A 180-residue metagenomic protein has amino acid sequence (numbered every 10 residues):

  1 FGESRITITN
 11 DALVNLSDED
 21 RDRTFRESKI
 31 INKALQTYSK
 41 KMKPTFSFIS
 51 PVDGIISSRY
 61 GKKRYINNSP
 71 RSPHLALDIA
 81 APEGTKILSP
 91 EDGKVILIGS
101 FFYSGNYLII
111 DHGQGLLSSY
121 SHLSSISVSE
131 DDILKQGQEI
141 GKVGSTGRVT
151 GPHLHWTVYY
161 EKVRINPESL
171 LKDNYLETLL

Functional and structural regions predicted by a protein language model:
F1-I55, R59-Y60: Non-catalytic extracellular/periplasmic "stalk" and linker regions immediately N-terminal to catalytic or recognition
I49-L180: Catalytic cores of peptidoglycan-degrading enzymes
